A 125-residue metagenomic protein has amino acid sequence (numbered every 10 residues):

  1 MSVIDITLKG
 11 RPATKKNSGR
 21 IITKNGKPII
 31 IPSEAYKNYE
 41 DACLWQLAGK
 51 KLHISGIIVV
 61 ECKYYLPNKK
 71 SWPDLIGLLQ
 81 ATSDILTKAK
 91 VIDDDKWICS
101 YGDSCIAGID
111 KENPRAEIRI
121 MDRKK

Functional and structural regions predicted by a protein language model:
M1-K125: Acidic, proline/glycine-enriched N-terminal capping motif
